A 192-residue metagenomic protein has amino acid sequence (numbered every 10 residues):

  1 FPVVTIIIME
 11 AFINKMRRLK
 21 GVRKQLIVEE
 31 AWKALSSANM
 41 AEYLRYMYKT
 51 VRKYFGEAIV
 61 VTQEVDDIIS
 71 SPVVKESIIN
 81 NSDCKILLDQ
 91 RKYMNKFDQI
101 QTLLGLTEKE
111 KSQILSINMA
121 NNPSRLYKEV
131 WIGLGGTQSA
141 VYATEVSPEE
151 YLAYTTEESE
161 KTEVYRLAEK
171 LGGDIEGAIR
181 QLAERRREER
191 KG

Functional and structural regions predicted by a protein language model:
F1-S112: Conserved P-loop NTPase motor cores
P2-R18, S112-G192: Conserved P-loop NTPase motor module
